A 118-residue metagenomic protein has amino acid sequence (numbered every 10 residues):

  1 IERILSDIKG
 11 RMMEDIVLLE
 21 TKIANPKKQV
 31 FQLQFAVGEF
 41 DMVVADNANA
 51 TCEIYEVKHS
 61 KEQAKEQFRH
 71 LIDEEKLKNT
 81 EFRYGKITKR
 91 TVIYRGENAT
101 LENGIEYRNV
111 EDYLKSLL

Functional and structural regions predicted by a protein language model:
I1-L118: A cross-kingdom feature that marks ATP-driven nucleic-acid transaction machinery
